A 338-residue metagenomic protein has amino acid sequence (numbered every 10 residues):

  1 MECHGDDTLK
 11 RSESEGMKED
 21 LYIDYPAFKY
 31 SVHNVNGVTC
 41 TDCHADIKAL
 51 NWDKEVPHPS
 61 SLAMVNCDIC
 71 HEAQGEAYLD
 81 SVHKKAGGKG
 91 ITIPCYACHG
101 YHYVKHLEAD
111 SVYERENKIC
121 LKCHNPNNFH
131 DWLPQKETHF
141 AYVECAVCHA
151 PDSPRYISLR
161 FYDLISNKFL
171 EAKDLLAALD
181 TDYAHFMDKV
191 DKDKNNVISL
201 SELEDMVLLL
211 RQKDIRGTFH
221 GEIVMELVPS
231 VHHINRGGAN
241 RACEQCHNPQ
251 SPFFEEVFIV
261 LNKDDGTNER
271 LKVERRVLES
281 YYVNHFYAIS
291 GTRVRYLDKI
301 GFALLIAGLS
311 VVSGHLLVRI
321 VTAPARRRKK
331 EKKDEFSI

Functional and structural regions predicted by a protein language model:
M1-I338: C-type cytochrome heme-c attachment and multiheme electron-transfer modules
